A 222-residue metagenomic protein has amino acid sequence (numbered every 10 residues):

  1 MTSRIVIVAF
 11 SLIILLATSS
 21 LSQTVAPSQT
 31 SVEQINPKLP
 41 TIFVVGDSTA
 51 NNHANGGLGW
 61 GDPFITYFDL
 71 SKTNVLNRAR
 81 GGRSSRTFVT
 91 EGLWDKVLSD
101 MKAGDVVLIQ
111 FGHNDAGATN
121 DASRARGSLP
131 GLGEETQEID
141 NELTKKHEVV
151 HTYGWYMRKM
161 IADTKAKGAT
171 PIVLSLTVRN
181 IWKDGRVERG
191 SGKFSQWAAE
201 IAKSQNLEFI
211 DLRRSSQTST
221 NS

Functional and structural regions predicted by a protein language model:
M1-I5: Positively charged n-region of N-terminal signal peptides that target proteins for export
V8-S19: Bacterial N-terminal signal peptides
T24-R80, D95-V107, S123-E134: Serine-esterase "nucleophile elbow" of acetyl-processing enzymes
N36, L93-S222: Alpha-helical cap/lid subdomain in secreted, periplasmic, or secretory-pathway luminal O-acyl-processing enzymes
A54-G56, T87-T90, D184-R189: Short, solvent-exposed loop/turn segments at secondary-structure boundaries
A79-G82, H113-D115: Short glycine-rich, polar/acidic loop-and-turn segments at beta strand-coil junctions
R80-R86, I181: Acidic helix-start/capping segments at beta-turn-to-alpha-helix junctions
S84-K96: N-terminal post-signal-peptidase region of extra-cytosolic proteins
